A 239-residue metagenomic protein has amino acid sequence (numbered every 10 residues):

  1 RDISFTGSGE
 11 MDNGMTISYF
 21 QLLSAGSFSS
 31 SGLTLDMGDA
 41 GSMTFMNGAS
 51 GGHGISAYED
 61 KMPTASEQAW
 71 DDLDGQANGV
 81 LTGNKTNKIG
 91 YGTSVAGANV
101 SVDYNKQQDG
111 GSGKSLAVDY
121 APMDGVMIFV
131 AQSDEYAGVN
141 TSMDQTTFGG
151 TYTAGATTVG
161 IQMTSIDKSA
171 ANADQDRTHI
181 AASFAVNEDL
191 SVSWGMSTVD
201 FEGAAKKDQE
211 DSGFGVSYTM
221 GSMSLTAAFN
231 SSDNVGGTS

Functional and structural regions predicted by a protein language model:
R1-S239: Outer-membrane beta-barrel proteins
